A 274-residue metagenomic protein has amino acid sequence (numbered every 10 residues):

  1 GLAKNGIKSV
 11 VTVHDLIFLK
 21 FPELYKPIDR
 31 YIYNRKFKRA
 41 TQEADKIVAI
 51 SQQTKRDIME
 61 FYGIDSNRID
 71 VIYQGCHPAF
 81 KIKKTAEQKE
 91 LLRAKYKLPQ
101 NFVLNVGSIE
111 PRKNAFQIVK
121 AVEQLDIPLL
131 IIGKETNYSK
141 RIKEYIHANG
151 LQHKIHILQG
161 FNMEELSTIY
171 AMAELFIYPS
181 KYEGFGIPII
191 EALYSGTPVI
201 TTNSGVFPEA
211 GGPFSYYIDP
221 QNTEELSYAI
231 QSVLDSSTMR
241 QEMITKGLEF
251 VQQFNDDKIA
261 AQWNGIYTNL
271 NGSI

Functional and structural regions predicted by a protein language model:
G1-I274: Carbohydrate transferase catalytic cores enriched for Leloir-type hexosyltransferases
